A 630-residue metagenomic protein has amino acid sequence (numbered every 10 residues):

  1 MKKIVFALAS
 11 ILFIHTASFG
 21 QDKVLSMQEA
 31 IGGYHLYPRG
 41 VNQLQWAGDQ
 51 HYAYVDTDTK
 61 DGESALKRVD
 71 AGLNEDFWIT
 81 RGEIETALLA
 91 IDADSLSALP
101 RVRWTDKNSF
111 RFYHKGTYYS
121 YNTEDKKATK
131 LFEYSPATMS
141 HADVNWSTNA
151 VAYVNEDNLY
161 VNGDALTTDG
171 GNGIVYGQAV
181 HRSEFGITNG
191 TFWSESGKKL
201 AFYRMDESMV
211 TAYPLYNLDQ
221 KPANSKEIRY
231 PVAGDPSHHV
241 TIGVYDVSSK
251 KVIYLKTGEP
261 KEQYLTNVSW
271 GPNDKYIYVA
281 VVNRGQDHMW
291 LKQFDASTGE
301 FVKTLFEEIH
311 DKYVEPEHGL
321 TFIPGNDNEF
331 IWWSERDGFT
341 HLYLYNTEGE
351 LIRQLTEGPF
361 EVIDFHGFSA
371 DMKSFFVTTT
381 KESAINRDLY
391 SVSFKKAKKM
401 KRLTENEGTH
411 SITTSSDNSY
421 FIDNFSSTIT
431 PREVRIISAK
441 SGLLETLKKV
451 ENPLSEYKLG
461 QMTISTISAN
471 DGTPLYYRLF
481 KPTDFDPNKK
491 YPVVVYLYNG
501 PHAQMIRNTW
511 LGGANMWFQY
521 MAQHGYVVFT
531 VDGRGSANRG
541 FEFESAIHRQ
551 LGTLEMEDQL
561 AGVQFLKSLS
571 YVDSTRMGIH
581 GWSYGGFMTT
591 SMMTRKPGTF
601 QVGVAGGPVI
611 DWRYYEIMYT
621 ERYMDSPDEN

Functional and structural regions predicted by a protein language model:
M1-K23: Bacterial Sec-dependent N-terminal signal peptides
F6, A165-L166, N630: Short intrinsically disordered, low-complexity coil segments enriched in acidic
A7-S10, A152, A201, G243 (+3 more regions): Small side chains
L12-H15, H35, P482, P608: Charged, amphipathic alpha-helical interaction segments
G20-S411, S419-Y420, T428-T430, I437 (+1 more regions): Beta-propeller folds
T211-A212, D274, S411-N630: Serine-hydrolase catalytic core recognition
